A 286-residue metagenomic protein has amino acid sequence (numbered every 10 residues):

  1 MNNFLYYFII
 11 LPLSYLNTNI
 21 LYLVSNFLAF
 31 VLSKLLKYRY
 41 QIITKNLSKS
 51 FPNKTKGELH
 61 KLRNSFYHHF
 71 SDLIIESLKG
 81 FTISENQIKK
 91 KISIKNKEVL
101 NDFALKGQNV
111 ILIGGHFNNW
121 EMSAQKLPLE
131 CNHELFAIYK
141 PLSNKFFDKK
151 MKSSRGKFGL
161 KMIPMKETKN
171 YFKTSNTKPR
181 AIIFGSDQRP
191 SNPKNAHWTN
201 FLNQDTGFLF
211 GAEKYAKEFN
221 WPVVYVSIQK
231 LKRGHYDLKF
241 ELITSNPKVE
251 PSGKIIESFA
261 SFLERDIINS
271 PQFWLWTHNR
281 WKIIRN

Functional and structural regions predicted by a protein language model:
M1-I111, K149-S153: Membrane-anchoring hydrophobic helices of lipid-metabolizing enzymes
F4, R39, I92, P164 (+2 more regions): Soluble or luminal CAZymes and related metallo-dependent hydrolases
L13-L16, N118-A124, T174-D187: Short, composition-biased local secondary-structure segments
Q41, E121, D148-K149, N170 (+2 more regions): Residue-level marker for well-ordered alpha-helical positions
T44-K45, Q125, K152, A196 (+2 more regions): Short glycine-/small-residue-rich flexible loop motifs, especially phosphate/cofactor-binding loops
K54, K61-N64, D102-L105, E130 (+1 more regions): Non-catalytic C-terminal accessory region of glycerolipid acyltransferases and related lyso-lipid remodeling enzymes
E58, S77-L78, H116-N118, D266-I268: Juxtamembrane/interfacial segments around transmembrane helices
K106-K166, S191-N200, Q204-T206: Catalytic core of membrane glycerolipid acyltransferases/transacylases, capturing the structured, soluble-facing
